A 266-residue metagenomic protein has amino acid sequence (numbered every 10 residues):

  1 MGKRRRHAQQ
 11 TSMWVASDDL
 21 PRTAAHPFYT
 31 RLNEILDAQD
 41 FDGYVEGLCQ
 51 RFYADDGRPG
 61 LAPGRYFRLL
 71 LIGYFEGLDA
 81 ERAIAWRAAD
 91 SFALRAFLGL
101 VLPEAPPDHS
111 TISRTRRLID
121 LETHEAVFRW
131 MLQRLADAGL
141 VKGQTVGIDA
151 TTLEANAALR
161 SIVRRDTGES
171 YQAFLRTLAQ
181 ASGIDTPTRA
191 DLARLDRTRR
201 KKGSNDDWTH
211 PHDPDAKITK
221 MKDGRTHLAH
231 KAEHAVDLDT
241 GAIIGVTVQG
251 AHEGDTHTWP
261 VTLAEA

Functional and structural regions predicted by a protein language model:
M1-E46, Q180-T198: Charged, often Cys/His-bearing segments associated with DNA-binding zinc-finger transcription factors
A25-L71, E76: Basic, short loop/linker segments at the boundary and entry of helix-turn-helix/winged-helix-like folds
I35, Q39, F75-D79, L118-E122 (+1 more regions): Residues at alpha-helix boundaries and the short loops/turns that link adjacent helices
P59, D79, V101: Gly/Ser/Thr-rich beta-alpha loop segments that engage phosphate groups in nucleotides
A62, W86-A89, G99-A266: Polybasic low-complexity intrinsically disordered regions
F67, R82, A232: Residue-level detector of short, conserved catalytic/binding motifs and their immediate flanks
L78-A88: Short, charged amphipathic recognition helices of the HTH superfamily and cognate SANT/SANTA-like modules
L94-L98: Short amphipathic alpha-helical interface patches used for protein-protein assembly/oligomerization
